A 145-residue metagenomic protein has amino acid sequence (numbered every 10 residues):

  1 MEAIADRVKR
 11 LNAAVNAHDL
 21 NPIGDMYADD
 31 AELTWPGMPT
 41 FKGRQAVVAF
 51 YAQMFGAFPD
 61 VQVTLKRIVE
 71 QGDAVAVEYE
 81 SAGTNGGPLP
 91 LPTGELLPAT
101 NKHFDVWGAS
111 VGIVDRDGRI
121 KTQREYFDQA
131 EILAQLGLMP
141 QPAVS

Functional and structural regions predicted by a protein language model:
A3, T34, V48, A52-S145: A beta-strand edge to alpha-helix "cap/lid" segment located at domain peripheries
R7, D19-P22, F50, G108: Hydrophobic alpha-helical segments typical of transmembrane helices and their membrane-interface/capping positions
K9-A13: Amphipathic alpha-helical repeat scaffolds
A14-A17, F41, Y126: Residues at alpha-helix boundaries and the short loops/turns that link adjacent helices
A17-D30, T34: Short, well-ordered alpha-helical segments enriched in acidic and aromatic residues
